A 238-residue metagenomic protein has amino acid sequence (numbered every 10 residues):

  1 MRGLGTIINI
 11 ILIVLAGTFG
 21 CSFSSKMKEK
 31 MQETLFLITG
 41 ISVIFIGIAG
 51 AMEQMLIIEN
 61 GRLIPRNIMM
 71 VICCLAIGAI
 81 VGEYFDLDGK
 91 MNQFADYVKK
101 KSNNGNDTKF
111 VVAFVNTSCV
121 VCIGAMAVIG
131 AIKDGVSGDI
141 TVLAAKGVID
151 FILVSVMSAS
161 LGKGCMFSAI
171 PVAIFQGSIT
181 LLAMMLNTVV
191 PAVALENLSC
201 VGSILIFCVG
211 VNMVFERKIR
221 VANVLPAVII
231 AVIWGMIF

Functional and structural regions predicted by a protein language model:
M1, E29-K30, F85-A113: Intrinsically disordered, low-complexity non-transmembrane regions of multi-pass membrane transporters
M1-I7, M31-Q32, L56-M70, V136-V142 (+2 more regions): Interfacial loop-to-helix junctions that mark the boundaries of transmembrane helices in multi-pass membrane
I8-A16, G20, S24, G40-I41 (+17 more regions): Alpha-helical transmembrane segments in multi-pass membrane proteins
M31-I41, D96, M166-F175, A222-A227: Cytoplasmic-side transmembrane-helix entry/capping segments in multi-pass membrane proteins
T39-M55: A generic, lipid-embedded transmembrane alpha helix
A49-Q54, G82-Y97, G210-I219: Transmembrane helix exit motif
K99, T108-M185: Helix-loop-helix junctions within the multi-pass membrane cores of secondary transporters/permeases
S168-A169, A194-L195, V201-G202, R217-F238: Multi-pass alpha-helical transmembrane bundle typical of ion/small-solute transporters and intramembrane aspartyl
